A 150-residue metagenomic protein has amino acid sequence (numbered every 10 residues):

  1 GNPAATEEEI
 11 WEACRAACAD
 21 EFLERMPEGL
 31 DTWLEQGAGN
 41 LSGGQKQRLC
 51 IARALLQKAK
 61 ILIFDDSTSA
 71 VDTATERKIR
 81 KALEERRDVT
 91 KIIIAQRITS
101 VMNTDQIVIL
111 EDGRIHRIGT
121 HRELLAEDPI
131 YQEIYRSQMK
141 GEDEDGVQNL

Functional and structural regions predicted by a protein language model:
G1-Q36, R80-K81, D88: ABC ATPase nucleotide-binding domain helical subdomain, centered on the C-loop/LSGGQ "ABC signature"
E7-E8, A16, R25-G29, K81 (+1 more regions): C-terminal portion of ABC ATPase nucleotide-binding domains
D20-L49, S67, V71-A74, G113 (+1 more regions): ABC-fold ATPase nucleotide-binding domain signature/coupling loops
I51-A52, A95: Short alpha-helix in the ABC ATPase nucleotide-binding domain helical subdomain, immediately C-terminal to the LSGGQ
L56-K60: A short, proline-enriched helix->beta-strand linker immediately N-terminal to the Walker B motif in ABC-type P-loop
L62-D65: Catalytic Walker B motif of ABC-type/P-loop ATPase nucleotide-binding domains
D72-A82: Conserved D-loop/post-Walker B switch-helix segment of ABC ATPase nucleotide-binding domains
L83-A95, V101: Conserved catalytic loops of ABC-family nucleotide-binding domains
